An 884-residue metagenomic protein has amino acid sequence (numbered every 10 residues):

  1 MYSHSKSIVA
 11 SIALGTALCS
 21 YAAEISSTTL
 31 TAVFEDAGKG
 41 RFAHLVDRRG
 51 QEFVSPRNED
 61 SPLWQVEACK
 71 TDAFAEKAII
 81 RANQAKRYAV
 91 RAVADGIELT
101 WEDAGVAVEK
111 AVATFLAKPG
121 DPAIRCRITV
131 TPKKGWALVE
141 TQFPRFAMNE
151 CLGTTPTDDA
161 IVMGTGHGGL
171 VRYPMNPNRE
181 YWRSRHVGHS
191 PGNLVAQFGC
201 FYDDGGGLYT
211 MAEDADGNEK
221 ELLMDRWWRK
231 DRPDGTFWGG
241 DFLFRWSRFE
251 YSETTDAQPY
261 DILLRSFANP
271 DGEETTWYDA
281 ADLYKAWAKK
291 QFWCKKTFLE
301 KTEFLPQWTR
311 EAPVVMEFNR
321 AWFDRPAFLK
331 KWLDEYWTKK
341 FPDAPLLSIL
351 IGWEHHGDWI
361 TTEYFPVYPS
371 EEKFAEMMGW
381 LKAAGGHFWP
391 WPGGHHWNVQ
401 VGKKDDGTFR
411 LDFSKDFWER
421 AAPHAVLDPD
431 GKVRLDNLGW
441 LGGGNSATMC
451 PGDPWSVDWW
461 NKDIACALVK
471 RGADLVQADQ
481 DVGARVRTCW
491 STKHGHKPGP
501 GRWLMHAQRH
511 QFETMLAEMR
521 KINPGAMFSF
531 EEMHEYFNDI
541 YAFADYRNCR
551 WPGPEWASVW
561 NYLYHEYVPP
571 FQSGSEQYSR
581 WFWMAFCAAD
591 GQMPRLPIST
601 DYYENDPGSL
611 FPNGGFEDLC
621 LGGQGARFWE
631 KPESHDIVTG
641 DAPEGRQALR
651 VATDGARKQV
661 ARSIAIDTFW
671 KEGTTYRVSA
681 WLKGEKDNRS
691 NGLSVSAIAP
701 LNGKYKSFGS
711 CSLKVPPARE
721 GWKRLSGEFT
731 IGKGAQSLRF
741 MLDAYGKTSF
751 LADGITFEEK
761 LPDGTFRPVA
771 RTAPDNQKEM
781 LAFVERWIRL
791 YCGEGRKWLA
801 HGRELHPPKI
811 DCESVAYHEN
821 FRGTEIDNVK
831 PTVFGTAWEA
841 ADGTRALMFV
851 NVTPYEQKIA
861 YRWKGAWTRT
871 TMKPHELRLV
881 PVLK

Functional and structural regions predicted by a protein language model:
I25-D358, P366-Y368, W380, A384-F388 (+4 more regions): Carbohydrate-recognition beta-sandwich/jelly-roll modules in extracellular/periplasmic carbohydrate-active proteins
R81, N605-T772: Extracellular and organelle-lumenal recognition/adhesion modules and their flexible linkers in secreted
V130-P132, A744, F849-T853: Asparagine-centered strand-capping/turn motif at beta-strand->loop junctions
T255-D261, L504-S609, T765, A770-G865: Active-site-proximal substrate-binding groove within the catalytic cores of carbohydrate-active enzymes
R310-A327, H356-E371, L441-N461, H494-Q508: The substrate-binding groove and active-site-proximal loops of carbohydrate-active enzymes, especially glycoside
H387-R471, P552-Y564: Active-site-adjacent "subsite" loops/lids of carbohydrate-active enzymes
P451-D539: Active-site neighborhood of glycoside hydrolase catalytic domains
R869-K884: C-terminal beta-strand-rich structural cap/linker in extracellular carbohydrate-active enzymes
